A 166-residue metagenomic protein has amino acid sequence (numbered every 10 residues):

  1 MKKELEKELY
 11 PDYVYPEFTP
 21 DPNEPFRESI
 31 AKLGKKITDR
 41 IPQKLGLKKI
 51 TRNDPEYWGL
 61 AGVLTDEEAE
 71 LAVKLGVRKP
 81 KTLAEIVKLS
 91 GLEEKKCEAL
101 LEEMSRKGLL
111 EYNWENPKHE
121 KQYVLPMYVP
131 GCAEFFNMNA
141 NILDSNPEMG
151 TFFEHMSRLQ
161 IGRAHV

Functional and structural regions predicted by a protein language model:
K2-Y57: Long, low-complexity, charged/polar intrinsically disordered regions in eukaryotic proteins
G62-A69: Short helix-coil-helix linker/hinge
V73-V77: Short, locally clustered residues in the helix-turn-helix/winged-helix DNA-binding domain
R78-S90: Short acidic, hydrophobic short linear motifs in intrinsically disordered regions
S90-R106: Short amphipathic alpha-helical interaction segments
S105-N116: A short, conserved structural fragment
K118-L159: Short, amphipathic alpha-helical interaction segments positioned at domain boundaries
A164-V166: Conserved small/polar residues in nucleotide/adenosyl-binding loops
